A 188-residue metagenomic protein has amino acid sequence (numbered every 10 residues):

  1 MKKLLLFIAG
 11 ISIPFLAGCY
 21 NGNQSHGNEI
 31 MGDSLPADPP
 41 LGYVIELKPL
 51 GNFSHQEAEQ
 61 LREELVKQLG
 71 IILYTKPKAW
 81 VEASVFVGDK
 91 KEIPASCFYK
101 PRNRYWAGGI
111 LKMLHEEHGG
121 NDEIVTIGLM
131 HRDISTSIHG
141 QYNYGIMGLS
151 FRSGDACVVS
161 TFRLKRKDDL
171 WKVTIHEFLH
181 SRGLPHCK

Functional and structural regions predicted by a protein language model:
L4-I13: Sec-dependent N-terminal signal peptides
A17-G18: C-terminal motif of bacterial Sec signal peptides marking the signal peptidase cleavage site
E29: Residues forming the flavin
P40-H55: Fold-level signature of zinc-dependent metallopeptidase catalytic domains
H55, E59, E63-T174, S181-P185: Metzincin-family zinc-dependent endopeptidase catalytic domain
